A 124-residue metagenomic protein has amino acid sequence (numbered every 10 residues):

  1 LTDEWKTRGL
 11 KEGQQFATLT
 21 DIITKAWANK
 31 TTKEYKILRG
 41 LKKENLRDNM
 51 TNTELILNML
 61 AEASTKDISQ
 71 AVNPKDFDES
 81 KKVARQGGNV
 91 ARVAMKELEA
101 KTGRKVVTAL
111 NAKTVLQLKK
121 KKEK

Functional and structural regions predicted by a protein language model:
L1-K124: Positively charged, phosphate-engaging catalytic surfaces used for nucleic-acid and nucleotide handling
